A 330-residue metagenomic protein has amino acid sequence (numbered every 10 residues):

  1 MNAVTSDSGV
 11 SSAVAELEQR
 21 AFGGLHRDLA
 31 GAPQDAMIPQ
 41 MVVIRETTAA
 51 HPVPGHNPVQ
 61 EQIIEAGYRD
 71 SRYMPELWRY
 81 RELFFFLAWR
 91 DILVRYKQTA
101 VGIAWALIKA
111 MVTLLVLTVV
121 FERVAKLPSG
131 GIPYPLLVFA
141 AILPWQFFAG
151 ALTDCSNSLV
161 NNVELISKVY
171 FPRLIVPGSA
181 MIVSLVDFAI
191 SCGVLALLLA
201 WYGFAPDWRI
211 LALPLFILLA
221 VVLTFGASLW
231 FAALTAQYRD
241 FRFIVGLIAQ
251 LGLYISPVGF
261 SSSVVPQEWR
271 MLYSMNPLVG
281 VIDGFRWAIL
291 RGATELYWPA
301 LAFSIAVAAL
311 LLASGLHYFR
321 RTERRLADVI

Functional and structural regions predicted by a protein language model:
N2-I330: Hydrophobic transmembrane alpha-helices and immediately adjacent juxtamembrane helices of multi-pass inner-membrane
